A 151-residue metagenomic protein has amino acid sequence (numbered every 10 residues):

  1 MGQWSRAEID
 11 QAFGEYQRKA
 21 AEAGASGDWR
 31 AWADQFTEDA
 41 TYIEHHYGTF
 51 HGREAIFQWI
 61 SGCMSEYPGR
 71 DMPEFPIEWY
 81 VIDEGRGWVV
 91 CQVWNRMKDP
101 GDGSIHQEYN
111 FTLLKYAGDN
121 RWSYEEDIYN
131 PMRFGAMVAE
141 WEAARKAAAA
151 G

Functional and structural regions predicted by a protein language model:
M1-D34, E38, A144-G151: Short, low-complexity N-terminal intrinsically disordered segments enriched in polar/charged residues
R6, W29-G87: A solvent-exposed, acidic/Ser-Thr-rich amphipathic alpha-helical stretch
F36, N95-M97, T112, Y129: Short beta-strand segments enriched in hydrophobic/aromatic residues within well-folded beta-rich domains
T41, S104, N120-S123: Residue-level signal for well-ordered, solvent-exposed loop/turn and beta-edge residues enriched in charged/polar side
S61, Q92-K98: Generic short beta-strand segments
E74-P76, I105-T112: Short, surface-exposed coil-to-beta transition loops
R86-V90, Y109-F111: Structural motif
Y109-A143: Short beta-strand edge/turn micro-motifs at domain boundaries
